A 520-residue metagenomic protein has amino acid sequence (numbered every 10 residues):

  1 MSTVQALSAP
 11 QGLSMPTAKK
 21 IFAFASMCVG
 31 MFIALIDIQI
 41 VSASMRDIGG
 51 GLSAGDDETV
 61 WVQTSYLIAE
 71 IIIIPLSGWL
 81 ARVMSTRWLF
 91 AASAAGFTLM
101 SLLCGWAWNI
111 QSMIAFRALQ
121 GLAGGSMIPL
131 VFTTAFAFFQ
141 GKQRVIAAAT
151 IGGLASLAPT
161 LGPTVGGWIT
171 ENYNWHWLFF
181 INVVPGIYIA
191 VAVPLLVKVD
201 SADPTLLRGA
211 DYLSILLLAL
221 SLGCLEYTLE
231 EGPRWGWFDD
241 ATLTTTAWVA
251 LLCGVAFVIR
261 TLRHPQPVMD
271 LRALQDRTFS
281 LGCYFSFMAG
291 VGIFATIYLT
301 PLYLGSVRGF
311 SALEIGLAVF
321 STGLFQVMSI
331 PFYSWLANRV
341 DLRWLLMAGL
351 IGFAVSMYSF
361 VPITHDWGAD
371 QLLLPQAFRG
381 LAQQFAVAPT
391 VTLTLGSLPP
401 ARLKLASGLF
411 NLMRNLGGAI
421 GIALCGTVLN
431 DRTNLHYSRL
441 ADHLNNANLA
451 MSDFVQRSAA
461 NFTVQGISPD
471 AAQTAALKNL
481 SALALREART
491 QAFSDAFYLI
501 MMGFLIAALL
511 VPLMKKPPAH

Functional and structural regions predicted by a protein language model:
S2-T3, L13, S44, E58 (+3 more regions): Hydrophobic transmembrane architecture of multi-pass small-molecule transporters
A18-G78, R82-F90, S101, Q111-A115 (+7 more regions): Transmembrane core module of solute transporters
Q39, G105, G121-P129, A158-T160 (+3 more regions): Small-residue-rich segments within alpha-helical transmembrane domains of MFS-like 12-TM solute carriers
A43, I74-I215, E231, D240: Helix-loop-helix hairpins in multi-pass membrane proteins, especially solute transporters
E58, Q143-T150, E314, R402-L409 (+1 more regions): Cytoplasmic loop-to-transmembrane helix junctions
W108, Q140, L196-D200, P233-R234 (+5 more regions): Short helix-capping/hinge motifs at transmembrane helix termini and TM-loop junctions
I151-L154, A158-P163, G167, L372-R457: Small-residue-rich alpha-helical segments with characteristic i,i+4
V183-S201, A219-E231, V249-R263, A508-K515: C-terminal membrane-cytosol helix-exit motif in multi-pass small-molecule transporters
